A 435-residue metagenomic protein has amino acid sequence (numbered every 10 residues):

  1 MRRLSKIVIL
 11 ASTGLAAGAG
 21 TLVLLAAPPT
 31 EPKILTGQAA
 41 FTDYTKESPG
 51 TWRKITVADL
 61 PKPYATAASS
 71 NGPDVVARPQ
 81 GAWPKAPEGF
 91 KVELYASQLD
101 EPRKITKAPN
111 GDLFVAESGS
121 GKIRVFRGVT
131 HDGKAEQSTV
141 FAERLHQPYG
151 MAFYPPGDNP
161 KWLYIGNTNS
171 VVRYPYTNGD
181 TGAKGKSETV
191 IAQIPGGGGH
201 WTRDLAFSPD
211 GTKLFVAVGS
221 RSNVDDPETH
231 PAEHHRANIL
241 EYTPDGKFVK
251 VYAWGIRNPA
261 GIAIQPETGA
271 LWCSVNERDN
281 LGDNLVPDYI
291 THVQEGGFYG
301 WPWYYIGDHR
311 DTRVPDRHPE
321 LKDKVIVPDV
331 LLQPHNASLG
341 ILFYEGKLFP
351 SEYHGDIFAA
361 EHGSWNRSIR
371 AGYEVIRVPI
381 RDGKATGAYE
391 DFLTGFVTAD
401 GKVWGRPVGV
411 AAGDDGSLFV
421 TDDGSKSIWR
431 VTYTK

Functional and structural regions predicted by a protein language model:
K33-P87, P160, V172, T202 (+8 more regions): Beta-propeller domain segments
W83-P84, D112-A135, G179: Beta-propeller domains
K91-V92, A135-S138, K186-E188, R236 (+2 more regions): Predominantly a core beta-strand signature of beta-propeller blades across repeat-based propeller domains
L94-L99, V140-H146, V190-G197, V251-G255 (+3 more regions): Surface loop/turn motifs at the tips and blade-to-blade linkers of beta-strand repeat domains
P102-T106, K122-P156: Blade-loop segments of beta-propeller domains
E136-S138, A142-Y154, K161, N167-P209 (+1 more regions): Asp-box/WD-like beta-propeller blade repeats and closely related beta-sheet repeat scaffolds
